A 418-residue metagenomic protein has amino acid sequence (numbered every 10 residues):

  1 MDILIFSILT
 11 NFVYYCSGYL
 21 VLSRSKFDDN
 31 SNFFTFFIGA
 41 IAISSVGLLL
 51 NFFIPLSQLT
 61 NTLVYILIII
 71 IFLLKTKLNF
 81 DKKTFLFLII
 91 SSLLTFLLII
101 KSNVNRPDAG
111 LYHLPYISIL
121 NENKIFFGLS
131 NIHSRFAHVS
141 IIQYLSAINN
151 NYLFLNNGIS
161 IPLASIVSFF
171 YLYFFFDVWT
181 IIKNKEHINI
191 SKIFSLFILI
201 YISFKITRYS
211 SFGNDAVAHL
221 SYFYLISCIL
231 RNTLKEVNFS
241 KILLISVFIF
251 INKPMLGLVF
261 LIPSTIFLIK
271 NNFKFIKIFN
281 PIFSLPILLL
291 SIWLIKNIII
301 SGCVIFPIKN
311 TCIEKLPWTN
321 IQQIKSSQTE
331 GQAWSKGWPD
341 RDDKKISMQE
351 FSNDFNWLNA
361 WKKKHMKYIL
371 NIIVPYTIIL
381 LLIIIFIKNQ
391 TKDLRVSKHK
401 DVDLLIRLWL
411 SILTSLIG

Functional and structural regions predicted by a protein language model:
M1-F80, I412-G418: Membrane-embedded, hydrophobic transmembrane alpha-helices
C16, L20, I69, I166-K183 (+2 more regions): Hydrophobic, aromatic-rich transmembrane alpha-helices and their immediate juxtamembrane boundary segments
G39-S44, S91-S92, V167-W179, K185-I229 (+2 more regions): Membrane-embedded helix bundles of polyisoprenyl
G47-N51, I206, F239-T265, L288 (+2 more regions): Membrane-interface alpha helices of multi-pass inner-membrane proteins
I69-F80, V259-I287: Perimembrane helix-loop-helix junctions
L97-I190, Y209-S211: Active-site lumenal/periplasmic loops and adjacent helix-entry segments of GT-C-fold, multi-pass membrane
K101-V104, L145, N280-I378: Membrane-lumen/periplasm interface segments of specific transmembrane helices in polyprenyl phosphate-linked
H187-I202, L225, K241-L244, Y376-F386 (+1 more regions): Transmembrane alpha-helix segments characteristic of polytopic inner-membrane glycan-assembly/cell-envelope
